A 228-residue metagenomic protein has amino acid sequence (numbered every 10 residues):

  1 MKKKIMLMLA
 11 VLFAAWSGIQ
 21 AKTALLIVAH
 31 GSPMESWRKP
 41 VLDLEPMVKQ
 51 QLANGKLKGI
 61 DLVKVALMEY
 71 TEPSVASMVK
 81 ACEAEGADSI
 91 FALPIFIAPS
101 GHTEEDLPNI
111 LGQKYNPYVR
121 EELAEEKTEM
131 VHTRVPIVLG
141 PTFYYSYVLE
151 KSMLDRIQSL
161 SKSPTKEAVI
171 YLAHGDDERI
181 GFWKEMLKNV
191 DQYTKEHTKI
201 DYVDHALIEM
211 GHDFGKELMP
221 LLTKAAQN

Functional and structural regions predicted by a protein language model:
M1-K4: Positively charged n-region of N-terminal signal peptides that target proteins for export
L7: N-terminal glycine/serine-rich phosphate-binding loop of ATP-dependent small-molecule kinases, especially carbohydrate
A10-I19: Hydrophobic h-region of N-terminal signal peptides that target proteins for export in Gram-negative bacteria
A21-N228: Active-site-proximal alpha-helix that buttresses catalytic centers in soluble enzyme cores
